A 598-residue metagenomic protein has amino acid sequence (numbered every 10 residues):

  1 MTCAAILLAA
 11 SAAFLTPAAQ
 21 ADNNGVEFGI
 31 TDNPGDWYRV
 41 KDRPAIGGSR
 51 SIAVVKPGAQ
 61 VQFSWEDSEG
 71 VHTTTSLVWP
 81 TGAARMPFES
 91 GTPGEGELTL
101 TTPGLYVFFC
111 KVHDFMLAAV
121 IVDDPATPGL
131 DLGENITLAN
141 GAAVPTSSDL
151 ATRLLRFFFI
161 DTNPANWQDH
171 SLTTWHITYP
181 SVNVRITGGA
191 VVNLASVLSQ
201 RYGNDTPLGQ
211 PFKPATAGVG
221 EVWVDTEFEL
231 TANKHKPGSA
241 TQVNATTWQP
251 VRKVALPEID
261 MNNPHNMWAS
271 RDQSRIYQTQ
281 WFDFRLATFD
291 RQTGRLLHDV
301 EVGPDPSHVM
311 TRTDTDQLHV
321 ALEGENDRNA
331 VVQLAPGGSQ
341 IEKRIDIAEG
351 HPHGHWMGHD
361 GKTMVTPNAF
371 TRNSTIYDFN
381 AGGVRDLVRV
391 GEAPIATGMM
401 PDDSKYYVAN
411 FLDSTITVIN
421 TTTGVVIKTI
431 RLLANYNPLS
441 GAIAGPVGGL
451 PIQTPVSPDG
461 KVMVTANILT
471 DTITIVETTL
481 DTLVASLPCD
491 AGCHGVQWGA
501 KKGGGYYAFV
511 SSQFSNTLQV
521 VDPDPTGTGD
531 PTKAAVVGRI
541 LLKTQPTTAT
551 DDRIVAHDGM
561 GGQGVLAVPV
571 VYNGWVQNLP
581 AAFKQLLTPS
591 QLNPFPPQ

Functional and structural regions predicted by a protein language model:
M1-L8: Sec-dependent N-terminal signal peptides
C3, P17, T102, T422-T423 (+1 more regions): N-terminal compositionally biased, intrinsically disordered segments and leader/signal-like regions
A9-A18: C-terminal segment of classical bacterial N-terminal signal peptides
A21, T162-A165, D169-Q598: Predominantly soluble domains enriched in secretory-pathway, periplasmic, or organellar proteins
A21-P214: Extracytoplasmic copper-binding redox domains, predominantly the cupredoxin/blue-copper superfamily
